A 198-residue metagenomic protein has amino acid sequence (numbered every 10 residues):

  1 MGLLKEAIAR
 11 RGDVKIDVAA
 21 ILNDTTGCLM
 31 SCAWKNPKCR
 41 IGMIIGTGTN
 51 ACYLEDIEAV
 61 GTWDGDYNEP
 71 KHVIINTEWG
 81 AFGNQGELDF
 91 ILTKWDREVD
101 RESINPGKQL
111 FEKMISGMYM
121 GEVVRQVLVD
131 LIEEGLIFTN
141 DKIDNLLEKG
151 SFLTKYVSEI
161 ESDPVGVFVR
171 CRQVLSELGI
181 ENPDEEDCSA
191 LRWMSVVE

Functional and structural regions predicted by a protein language model:
M1-I41, I57-F90: Glycine-rich phosphate-binding loop and adjoining helix at the ATP-binding site of ATP-dependent phosphoryl-transfer
W34-K35, I41, D89-E198: ATP-binding/phosphotransfer module of carbohydrate and carboxylate kinases, centering on a glycine-rich
I41-T47: Acidic, His- and aromatic-enriched active-site or binding-groove loops in soluble protein domains that engage sugars
C52-D56: Short beta-strand-to-turn element immediately C-terminal to the catalytic PLP-Schiff-base lysine in fold type I
